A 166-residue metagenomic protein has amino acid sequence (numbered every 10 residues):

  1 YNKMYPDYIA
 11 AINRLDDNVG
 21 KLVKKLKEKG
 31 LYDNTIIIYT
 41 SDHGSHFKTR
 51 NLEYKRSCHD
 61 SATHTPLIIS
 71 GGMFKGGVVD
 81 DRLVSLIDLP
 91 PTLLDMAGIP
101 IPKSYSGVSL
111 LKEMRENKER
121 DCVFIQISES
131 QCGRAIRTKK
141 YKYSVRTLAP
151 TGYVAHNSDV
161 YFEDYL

Functional and structural regions predicted by a protein language model:
Y1-A10, Y54, F74-V84, A97-I101: Active-site rim elements
Y1-T35, M96: A long, amphipathic alpha-helix that forms part of the scaffold/cap immediately adjacent to metal-dependent active
P6-I9, N13-G20, A62-T63, V84-P91 (+4 more regions): A structural signal for well-ordered alpha-helical segments within the folded catalytic domains of diverse enzymes
K25-V78, S85, C132-R134: Histidine-centered active-site microenvironments of extracellular/periplasmic hydrolases and transferases
D33-T35, G77-T138: Polar, surface-exposed loop/tail segments that function as active-site lids or cofactor/substrate-recognition elements
S57-S61, S128-L166: C-terminal, low-complexity/hydrophilic appendages and adjacent surface loops of extracellular/periplasmic anionic
